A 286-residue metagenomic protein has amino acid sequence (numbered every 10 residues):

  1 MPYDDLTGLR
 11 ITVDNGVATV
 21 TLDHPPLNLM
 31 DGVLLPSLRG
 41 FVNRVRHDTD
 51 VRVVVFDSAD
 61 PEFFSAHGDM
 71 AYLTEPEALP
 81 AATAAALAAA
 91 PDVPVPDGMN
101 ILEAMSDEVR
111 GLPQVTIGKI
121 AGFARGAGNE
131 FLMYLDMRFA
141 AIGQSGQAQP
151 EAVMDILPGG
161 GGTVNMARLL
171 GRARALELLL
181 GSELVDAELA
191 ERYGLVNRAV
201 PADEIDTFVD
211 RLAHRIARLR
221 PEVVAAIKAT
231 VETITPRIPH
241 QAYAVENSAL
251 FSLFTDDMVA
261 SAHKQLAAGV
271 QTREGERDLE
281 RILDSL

Functional and structural regions predicted by a protein language model:
M1-D57, P61: Conserved CoA-thioester-binding segment of acyl-CoA-metabolizing enzymes
M1-N15, S182, D186-A187, T207 (+1 more regions): C-terminal alpha-helix plus adjacent terminal tail
V20, F56, D69, F131-M133 (+3 more regions): Hydrophobic/aromatic residues within transmembrane alpha-helices of multi-pass small-molecule transporters
F41, I101-P113: Catalytic-core regions built around general acid/base machinery
S58-A104, A124, D155: Glycine- (often His-adjacent) and acidic-residue-rich active-site loop that binds/positions the CoA thioester
M105, K119, R125-L179, Y193 (+1 more regions): CoA-thioester-processing core
